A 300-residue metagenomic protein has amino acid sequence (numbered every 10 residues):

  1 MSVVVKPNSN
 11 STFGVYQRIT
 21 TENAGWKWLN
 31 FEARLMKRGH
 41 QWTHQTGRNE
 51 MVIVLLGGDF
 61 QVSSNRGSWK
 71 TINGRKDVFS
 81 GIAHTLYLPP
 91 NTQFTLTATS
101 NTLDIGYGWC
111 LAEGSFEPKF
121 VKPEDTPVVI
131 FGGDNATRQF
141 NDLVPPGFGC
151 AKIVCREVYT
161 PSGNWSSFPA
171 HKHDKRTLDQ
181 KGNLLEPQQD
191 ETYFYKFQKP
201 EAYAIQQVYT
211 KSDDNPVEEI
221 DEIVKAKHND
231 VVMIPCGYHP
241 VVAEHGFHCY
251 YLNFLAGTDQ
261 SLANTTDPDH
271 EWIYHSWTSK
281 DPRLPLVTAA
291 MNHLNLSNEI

Functional and structural regions predicted by a protein language model:
M1-H84, L103, C110-G114, P123-H228 (+1 more regions): Active-site region of the double-stranded beta-helix
Q41-W42, A83-L86, P90-L96, V231-V232 (+1 more regions): Histidine-centered metal-chelating micro-motifs
P89-Q93, T99-N101, G108-E113: Beta-hairpin (beta-strand-turn-beta-strand) motif
K119: Extended Lys/Arg-rich, glycine-bearing segments that form polyanion-binding/interaction patches within enzyme domains
